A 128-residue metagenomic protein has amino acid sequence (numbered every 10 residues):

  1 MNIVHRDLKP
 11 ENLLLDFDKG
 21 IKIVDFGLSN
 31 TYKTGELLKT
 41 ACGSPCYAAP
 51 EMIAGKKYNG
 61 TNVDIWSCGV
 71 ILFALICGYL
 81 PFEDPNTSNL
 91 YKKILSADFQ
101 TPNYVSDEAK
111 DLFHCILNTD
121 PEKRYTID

Functional and structural regions predicted by a protein language model:
M1-D128: Eukaryotic serine/threonine protein kinase catalytic domain
